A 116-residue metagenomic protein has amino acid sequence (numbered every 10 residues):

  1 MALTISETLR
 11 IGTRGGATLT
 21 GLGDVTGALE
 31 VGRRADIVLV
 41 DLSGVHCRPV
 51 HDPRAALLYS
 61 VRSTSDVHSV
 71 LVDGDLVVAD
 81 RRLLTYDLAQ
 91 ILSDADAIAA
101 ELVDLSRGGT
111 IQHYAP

Functional and structural regions predicted by a protein language model:
M1-G12: Interfacial and helix-entry/exit segments of alpha-helical transmembrane bundles in multi-pass inner-membrane proteins
R10-P116: Active-site microenvironment of metallo-dependent hydrolases
